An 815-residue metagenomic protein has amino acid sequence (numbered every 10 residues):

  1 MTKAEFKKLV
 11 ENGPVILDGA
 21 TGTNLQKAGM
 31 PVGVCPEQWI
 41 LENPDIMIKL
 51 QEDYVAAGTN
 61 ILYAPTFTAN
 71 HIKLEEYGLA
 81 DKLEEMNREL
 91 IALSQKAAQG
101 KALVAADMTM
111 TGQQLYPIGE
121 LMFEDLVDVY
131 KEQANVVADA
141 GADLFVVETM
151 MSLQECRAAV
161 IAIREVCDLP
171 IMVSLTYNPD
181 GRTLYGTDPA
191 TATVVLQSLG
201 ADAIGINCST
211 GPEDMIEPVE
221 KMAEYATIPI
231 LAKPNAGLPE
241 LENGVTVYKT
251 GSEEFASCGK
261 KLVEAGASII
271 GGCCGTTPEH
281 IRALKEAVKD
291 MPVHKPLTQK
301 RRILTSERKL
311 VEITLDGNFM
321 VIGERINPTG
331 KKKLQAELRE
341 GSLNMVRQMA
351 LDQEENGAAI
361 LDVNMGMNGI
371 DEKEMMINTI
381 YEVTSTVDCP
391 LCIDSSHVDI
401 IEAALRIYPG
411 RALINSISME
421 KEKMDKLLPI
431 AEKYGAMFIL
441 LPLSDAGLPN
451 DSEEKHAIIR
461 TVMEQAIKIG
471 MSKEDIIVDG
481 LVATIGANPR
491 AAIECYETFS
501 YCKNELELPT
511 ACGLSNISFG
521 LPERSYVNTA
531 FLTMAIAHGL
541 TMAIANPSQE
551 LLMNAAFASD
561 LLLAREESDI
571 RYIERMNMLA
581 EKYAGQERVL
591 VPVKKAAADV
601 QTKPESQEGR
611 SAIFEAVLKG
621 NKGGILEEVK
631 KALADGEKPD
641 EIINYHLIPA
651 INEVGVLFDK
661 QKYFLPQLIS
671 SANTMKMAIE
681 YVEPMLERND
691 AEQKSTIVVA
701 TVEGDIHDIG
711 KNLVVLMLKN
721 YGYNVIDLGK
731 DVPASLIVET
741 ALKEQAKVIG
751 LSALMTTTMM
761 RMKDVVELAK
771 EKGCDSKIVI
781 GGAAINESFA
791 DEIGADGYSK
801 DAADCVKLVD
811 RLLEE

Functional and structural regions predicted by a protein language model:
M1-D479, A483-E815: Domain-level signal for soluble alpha/beta catalytic cores
